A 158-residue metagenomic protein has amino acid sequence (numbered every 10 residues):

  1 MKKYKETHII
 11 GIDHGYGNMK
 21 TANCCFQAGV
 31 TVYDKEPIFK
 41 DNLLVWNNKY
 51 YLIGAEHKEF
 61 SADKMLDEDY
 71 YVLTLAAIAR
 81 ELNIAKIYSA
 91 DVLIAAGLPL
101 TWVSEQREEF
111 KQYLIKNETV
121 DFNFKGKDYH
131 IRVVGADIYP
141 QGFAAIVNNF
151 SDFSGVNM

Functional and structural regions predicted by a protein language model:
M1-M158: Nucleotide/phosphate-binding catalytic cleft detector across ATP-hydrolyzing and phosphate-transferring enzymes
